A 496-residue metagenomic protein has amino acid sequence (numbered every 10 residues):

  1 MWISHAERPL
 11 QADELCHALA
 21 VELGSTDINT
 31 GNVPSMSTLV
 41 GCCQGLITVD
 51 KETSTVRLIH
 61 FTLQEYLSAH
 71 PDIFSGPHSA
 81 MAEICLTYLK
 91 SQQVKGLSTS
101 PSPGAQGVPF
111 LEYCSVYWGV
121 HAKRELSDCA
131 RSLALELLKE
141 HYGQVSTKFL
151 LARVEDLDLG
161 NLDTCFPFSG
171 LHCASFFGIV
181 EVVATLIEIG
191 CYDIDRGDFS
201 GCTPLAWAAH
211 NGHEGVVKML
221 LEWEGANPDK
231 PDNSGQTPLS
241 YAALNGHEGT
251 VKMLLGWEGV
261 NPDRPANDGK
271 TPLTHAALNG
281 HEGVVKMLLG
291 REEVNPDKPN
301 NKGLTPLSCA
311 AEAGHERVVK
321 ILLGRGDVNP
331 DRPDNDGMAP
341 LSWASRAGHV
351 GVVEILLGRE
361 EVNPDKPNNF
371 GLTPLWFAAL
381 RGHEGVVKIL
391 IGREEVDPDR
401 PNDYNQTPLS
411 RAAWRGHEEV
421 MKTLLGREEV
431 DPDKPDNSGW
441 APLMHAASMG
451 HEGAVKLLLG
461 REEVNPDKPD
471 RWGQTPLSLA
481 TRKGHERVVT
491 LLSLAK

Functional and structural regions predicted by a protein language model:
M1-S200, W207-H213: Leucine/isoleucine-rich amphipathic helices and adjacent mixed helix/strand linkers that form non-membrane
C173-G178, W207-H213, Y241-H247, H275-H281 (+6 more regions): Ankyrin repeat A-helix N-terminal signature
V182, G215-V216, G249-T250, G283-V284 (+6 more regions): Conserved ankyrin/ankyrin-like repeat signature
T185-D193, K218-A226, M253-V260, M287-V294 (+6 more regions): Ankyrin repeat domain, specifically the short helix-to-loop turn at the C-terminus of the second helix of each repeat
P466-K496: Leucine-rich solenoid repeat scaffolds
